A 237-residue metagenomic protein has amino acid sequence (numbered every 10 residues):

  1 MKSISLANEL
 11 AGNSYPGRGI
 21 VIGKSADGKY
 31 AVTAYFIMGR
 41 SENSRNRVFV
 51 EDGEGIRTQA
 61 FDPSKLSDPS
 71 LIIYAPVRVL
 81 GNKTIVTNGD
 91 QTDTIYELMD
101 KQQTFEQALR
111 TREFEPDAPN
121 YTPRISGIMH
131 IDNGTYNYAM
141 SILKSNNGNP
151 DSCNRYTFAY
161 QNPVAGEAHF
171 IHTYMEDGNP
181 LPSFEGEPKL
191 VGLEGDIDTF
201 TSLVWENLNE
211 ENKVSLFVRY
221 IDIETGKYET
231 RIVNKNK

Functional and structural regions predicted by a protein language model:
M1-K237: Conserved short alpha-helical segments that host acidic/polar catalytic motifs at enzyme active sites
